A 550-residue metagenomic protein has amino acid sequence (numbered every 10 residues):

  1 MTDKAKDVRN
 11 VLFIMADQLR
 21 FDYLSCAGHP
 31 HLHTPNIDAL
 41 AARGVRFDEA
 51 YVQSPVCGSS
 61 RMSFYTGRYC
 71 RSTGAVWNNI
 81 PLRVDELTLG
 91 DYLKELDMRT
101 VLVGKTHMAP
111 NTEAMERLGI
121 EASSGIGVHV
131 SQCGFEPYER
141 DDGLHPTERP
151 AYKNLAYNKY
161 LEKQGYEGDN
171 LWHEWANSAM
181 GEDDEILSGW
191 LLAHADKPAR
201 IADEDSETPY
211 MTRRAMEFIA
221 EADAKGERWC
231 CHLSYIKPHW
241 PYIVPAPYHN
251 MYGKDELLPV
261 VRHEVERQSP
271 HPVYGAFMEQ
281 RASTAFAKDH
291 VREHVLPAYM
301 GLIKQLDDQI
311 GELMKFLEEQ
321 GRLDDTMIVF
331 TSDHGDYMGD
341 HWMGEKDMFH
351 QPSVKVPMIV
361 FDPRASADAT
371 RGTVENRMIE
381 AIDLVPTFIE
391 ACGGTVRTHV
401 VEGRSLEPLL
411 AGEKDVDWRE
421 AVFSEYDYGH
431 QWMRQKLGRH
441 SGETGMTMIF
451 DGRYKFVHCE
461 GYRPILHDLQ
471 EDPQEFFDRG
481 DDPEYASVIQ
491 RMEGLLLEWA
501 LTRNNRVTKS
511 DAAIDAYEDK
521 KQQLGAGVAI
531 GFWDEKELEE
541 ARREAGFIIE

Functional and structural regions predicted by a protein language model:
M1-C459, P464, P473-G494, A526-E550: Formylglycine-dependent sulfatase
Q470: Residues forming the ATP-binding cleft of Hanks-type serine/threonine protein kinase domains
P483-Q522: A contiguous, mid-protein "functional segment" used to position or interact with cofactors/ions or partner subunits
